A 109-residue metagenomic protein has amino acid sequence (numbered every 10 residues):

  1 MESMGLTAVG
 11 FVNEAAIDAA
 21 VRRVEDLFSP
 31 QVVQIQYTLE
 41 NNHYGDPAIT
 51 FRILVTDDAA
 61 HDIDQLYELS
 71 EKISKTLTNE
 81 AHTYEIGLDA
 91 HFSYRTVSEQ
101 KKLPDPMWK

Functional and structural regions predicted by a protein language model:
M1-G5, V33, G87-H91: N-terminal leader/presequence segments that precede the conserved core
M1-I17: N-terminal presequence-like segments and adjacent domain-start helices
T7, F11, N41, Y67: Short, charged/polar micro-motifs that form catalytic or ligand-binding hotspots
N13-E25, A59-I86: Short, non-transmembrane amphipathic alpha-helical segments
E25-S29, G45-P47, H61, K102: Short acidic, gly/pro-rich beta-turn/loop elements at beta-sheet edges and active-site/ligand-binding grooves
P30-V55: Short edge beta-strands and adjacent turn/loop segments
H43, D57-A59, S98: Residues that cap or initiate secondary-structure elements
E85-K109: Polar/charged, Gly/Pro-rich intrinsically disordered segments
